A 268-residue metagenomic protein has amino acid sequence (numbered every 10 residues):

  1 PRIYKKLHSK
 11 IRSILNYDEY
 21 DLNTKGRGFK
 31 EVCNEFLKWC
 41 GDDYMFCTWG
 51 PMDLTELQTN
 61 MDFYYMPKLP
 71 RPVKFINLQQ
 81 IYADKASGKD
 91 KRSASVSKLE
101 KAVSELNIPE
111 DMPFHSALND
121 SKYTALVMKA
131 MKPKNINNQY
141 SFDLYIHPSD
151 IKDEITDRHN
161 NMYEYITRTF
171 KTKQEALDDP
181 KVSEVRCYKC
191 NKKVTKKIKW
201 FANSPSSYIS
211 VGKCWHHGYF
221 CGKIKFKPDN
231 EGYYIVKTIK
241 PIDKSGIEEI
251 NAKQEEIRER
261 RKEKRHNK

Functional and structural regions predicted by a protein language model:
P1-Q58, Y163, F220-K264: Conserved non-catalytic scaffold segment of RNase H-like nuclease domains
P1-Y17, L37-T167, K237: Metal-dependent phosphoesterase core characteristic of DEDDh/y 3'-5' exonuclease domains
E19, N23, Y44, I108-D111 (+2 more regions): A general structural-boundary detector
N23, P72, P113-F114, I198 (+1 more regions): Short loop/turn and capping residues at structural boundaries
E31, K122, S206: Short Asp/Glu-rich motifs
A130-K268: Acidic two-metal-ion nuclease catalytic site recognized across multiple nuclease folds, prominently DnaQ/RNase D-T
